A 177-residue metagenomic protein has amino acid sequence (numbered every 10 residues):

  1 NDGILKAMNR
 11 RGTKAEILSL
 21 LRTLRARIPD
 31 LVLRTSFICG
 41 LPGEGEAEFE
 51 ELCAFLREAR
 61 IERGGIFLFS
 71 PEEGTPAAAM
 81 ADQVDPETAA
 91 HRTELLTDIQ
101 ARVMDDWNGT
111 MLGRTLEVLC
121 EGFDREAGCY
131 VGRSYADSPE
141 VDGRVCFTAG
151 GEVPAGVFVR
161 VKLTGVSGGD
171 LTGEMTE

Functional and structural regions predicted by a protein language model:
N1-R63, F69-T88: Conserved non-cysteine loop/helix-boundary elements of the Radical SAM core domain that shape
A79-E177: Terminal RNA-binding accessory module
